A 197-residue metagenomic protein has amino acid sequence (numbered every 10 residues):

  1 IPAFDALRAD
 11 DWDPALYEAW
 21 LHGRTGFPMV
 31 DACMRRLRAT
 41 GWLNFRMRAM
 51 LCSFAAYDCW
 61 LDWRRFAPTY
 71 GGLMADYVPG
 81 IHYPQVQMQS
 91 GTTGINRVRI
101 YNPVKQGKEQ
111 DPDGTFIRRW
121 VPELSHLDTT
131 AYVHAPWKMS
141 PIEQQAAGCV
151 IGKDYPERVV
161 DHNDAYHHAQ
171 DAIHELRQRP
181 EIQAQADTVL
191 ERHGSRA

Functional and structural regions predicted by a protein language model:
I1-A197: C-terminal catalytic domain of photolyase/cryptochrome flavoproteins, centering on the FAD-binding pocket
